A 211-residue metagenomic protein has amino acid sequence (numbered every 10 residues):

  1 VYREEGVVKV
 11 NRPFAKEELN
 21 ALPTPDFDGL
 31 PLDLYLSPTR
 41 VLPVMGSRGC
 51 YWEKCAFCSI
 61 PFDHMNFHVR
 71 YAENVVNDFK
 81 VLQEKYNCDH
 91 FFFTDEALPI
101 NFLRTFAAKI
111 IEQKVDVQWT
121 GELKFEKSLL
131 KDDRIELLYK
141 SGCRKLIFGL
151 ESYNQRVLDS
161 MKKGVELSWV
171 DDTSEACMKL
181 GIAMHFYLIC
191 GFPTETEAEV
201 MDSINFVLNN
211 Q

Functional and structural regions predicted by a protein language model:
V1-P13: Glycine-rich beta-alpha loop elements in corrinoid/cobalamin-binding modules across cobalamin-dependent enzymes
G6-V7, E96-N101, P193: Short, internal active-site loops enriched in acidic
P13-L19: A short, sequence-level motif marking secondary-structure junctions
N20, T24-A183: Radical SAM [4Fe-4S] cluster-binding motif and immediate context
D133-I135, T194-L208: Catalytic cores of alpha/beta
C190: Ligand/cofactor pocket segment of small-molecule handling proteins
